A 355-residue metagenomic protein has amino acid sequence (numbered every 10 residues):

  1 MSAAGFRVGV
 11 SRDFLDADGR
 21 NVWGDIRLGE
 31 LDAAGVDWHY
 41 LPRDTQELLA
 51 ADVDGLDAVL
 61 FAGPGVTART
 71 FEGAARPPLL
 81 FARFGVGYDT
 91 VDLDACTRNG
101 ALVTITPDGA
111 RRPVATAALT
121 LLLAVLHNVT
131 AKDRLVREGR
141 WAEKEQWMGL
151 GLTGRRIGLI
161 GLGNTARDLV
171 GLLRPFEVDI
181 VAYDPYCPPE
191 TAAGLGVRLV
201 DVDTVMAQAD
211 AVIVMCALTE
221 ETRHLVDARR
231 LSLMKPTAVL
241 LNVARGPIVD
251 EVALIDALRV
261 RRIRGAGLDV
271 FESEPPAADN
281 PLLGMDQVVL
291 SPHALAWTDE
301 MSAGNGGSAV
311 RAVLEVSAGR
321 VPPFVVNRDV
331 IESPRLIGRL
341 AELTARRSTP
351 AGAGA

Functional and structural regions predicted by a protein language model:
M1-L56, S333-P334, G338-A355: N-terminal glycine-/charge-rich "phosphate-binding" loop or analogous flexible N-terminal tail
A3-F6, Q146-P236, A345-A355: Rossmann-like dinucleotide/phosphate-binding beta-alpha-beta segment
P42, A62, F84-G85, A101-R112 (+4 more regions): Short beta->alpha connector loops at strand-helix junctions that form conserved, small/polar/Pro-enriched
P64, V86, D210, C216-L218 (+1 more regions): Short glycine-/small-residue-rich Rossmann-like dinucleotide-binding loops
G65-P78, E221-L240: Rossmann-fold NAD(P) dinucleotide-binding segment
N99, P107-R156, D168-L172, P322-R328: Phosphate-binding beta-alpha-beta segment of Rossmann-like dinucleotide-binding domains, i.e., the NAD(P)
T237-A355: Rossmann-like dinucleotide-binding domain for NAD(H)/NADP(H)
